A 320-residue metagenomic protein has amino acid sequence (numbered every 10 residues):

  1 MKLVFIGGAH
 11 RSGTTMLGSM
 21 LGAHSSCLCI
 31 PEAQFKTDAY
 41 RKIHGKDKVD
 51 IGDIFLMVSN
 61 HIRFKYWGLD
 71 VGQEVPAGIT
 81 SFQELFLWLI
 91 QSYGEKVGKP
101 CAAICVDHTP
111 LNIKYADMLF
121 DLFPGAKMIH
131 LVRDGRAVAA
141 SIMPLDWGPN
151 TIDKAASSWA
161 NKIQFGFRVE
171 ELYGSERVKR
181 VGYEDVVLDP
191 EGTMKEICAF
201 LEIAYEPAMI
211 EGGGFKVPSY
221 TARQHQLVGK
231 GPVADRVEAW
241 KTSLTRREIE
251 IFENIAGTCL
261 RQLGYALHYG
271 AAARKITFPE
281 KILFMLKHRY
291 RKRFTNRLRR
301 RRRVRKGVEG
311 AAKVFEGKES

Functional and structural regions predicted by a protein language model:
M1-F5, G94, K99, D146 (+3 more regions): PAPS-dependent sulfotransferases, especially Golgi type II membrane carbohydrate sulfotransferases
M1-K2, S12, W88, C101 (+3 more regions): Short, conserved clusters of charged catalytic residues that mark active-site and nucleotide-handling motifs
G8-A9: P-loop (Walker A) phosphate-binding loop of NTP-binding proteins
T15-C27: A conserved segment at the C-terminal end of the G1
A23, C29, F35, A137 (+1 more regions): Active-site micro-motifs of SAM-dependent methyltransferase domains
L28-H108, N112-I113: PAPS-dependent sulfation machinery
K42, G94-I210, G214-G231: PAPS-dependent sulfotransferase catalytic domain
G78-W88, H108-L111, S157-K162, D189 (+2 more regions): Soluble or luminal CAZymes and related metallo-dependent hydrolases
